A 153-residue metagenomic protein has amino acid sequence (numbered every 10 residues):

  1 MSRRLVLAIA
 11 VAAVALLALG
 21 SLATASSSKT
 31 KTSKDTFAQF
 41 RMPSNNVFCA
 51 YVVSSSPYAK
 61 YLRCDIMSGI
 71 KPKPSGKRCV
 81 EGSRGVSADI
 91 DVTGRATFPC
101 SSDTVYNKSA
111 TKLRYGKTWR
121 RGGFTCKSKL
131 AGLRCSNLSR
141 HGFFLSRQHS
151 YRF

Functional and structural regions predicted by a protein language model:
M1-I9: Bacterial N-terminal signal peptides that target proteins for export
I9-A18: Bacterial N-terminal signal peptides
L17-T32: C-terminal region of N-terminal signal peptides and the immediate post-cleavage residues of exported proteins
K29-K31, Y61-L113, L145-F153: A low-complexity, Ser/Thr/Gly/Pro-enriched, surface-exposed linker/loop concept that marks segments flanking
D35-N46, G116-R121, T125: Extracellular glycan-recognition/adhesion modules and their associated mucin-like linkers
P43-P72: Short, surface-exposed binding/anchoring microloops in extracellular/periplasmic proteins
S101-R134: Acidic, glycine-rich flexible loop segments
K127-F153: Extracellular glycan/ECM-engagement signal in secreted proteins
